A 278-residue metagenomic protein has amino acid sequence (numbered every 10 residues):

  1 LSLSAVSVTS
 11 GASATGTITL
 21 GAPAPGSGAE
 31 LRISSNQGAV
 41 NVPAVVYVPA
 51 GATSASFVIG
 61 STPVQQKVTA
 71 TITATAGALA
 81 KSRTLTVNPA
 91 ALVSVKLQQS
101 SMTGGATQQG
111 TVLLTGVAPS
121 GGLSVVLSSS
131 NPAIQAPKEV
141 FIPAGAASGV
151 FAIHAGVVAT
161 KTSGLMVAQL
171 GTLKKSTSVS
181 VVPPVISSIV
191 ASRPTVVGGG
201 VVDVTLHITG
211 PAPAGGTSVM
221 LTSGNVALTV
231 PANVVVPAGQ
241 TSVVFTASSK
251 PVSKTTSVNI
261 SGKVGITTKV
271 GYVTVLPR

Functional and structural regions predicted by a protein language model:
L1-R278: Short boundary segments that mark the start of a structured unit
